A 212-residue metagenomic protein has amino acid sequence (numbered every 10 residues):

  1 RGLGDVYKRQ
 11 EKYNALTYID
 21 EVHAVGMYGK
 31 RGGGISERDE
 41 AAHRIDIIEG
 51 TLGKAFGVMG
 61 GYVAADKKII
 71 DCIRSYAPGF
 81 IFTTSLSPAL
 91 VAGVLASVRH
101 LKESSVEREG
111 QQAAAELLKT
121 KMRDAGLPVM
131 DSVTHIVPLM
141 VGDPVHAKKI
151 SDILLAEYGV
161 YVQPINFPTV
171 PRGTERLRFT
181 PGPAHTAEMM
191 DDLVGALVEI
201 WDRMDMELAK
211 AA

Functional and structural regions predicted by a protein language model:
R1-Y7: Short, small-residue-biased leader/transition segments that mark boundaries at the very start of proteins
K8-E11, K119, W201: Surface-exposed amphipathic alpha-helices with a cationic face
Y13-L16, H23, Y28-V133, H146: Active-site C-terminal subdomain of aminotransferase-like
R108-L118, R123-G159, F167, T174 (+1 more regions): Conserved PLP-binding catalytic core of the aspartate aminotransferase-like
A156-E157, T169-A212: PLP-dependent enzyme catalytic core of the Aspartate aminotransferase-like
